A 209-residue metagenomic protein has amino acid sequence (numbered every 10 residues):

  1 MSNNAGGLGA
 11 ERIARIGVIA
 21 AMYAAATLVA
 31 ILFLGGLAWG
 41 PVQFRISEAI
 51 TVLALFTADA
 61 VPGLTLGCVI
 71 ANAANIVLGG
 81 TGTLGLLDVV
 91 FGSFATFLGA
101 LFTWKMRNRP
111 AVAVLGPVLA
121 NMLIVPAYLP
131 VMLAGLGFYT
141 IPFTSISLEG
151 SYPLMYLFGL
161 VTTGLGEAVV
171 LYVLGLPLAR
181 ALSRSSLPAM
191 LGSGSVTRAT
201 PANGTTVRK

Functional and structural regions predicted by a protein language model:
M1-A26, L133, P188-L191, R198-K209: Membrane topogenic helices and adjacent juxtamembrane segments
M1-A5, G9, T65, E149-P153 (+1 more regions): Juxtamembrane loop-helix boundary motifs flanking transmembrane segments in multi-pass membrane proteins
S2-P62: Hydrophobic transmembrane alpha-helices
I13-A20, D59, G63, D88 (+3 more regions): Small-residue packing motifs within transmembrane alpha-helices
I31-P41, V69-K209: Membrane-embedded alpha-helical hairpins and interfacial helices in multi-pass inner-membrane proteins
E48, A54, A58-L66, V89-G99: Core segments of alpha-helical transmembrane spans in multipass integral membrane proteins
